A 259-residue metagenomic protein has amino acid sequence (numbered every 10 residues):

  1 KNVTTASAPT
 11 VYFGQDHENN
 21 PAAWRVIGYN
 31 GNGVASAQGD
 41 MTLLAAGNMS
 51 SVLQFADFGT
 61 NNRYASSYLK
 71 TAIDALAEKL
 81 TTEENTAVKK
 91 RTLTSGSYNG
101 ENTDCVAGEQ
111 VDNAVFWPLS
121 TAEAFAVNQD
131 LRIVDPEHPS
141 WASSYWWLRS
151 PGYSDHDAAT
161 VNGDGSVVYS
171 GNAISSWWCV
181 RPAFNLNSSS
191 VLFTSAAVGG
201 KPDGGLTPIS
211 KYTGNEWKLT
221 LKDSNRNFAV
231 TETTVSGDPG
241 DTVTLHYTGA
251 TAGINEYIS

Functional and structural regions predicted by a protein language model:
K1-S259: Collagenous Gly-X-Y triple-helix signature in extracellular proteins
